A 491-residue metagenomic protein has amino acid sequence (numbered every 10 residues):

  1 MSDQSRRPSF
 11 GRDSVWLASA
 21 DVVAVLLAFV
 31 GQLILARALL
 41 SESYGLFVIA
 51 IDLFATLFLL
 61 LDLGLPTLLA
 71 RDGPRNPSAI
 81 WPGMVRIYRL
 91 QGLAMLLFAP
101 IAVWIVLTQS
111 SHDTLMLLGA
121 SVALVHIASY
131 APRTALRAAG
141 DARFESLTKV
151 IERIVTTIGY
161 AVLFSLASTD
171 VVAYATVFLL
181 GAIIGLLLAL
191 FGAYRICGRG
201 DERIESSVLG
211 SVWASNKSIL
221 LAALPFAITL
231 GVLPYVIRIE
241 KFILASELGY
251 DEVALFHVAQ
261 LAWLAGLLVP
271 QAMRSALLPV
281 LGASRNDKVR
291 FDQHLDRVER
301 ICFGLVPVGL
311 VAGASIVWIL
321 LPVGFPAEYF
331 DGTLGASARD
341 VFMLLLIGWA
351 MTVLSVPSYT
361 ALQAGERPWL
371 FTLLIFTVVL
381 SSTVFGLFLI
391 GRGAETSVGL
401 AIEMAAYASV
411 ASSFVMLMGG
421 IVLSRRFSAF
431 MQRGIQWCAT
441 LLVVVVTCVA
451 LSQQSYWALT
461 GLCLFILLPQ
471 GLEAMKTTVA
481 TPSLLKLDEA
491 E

Functional and structural regions predicted by a protein language model:
M1-L27, G192-A193, S206-T229, D292 (+5 more regions): N-terminal membrane topogenesis motif
S9-P66, A99, V122, T157 (+4 more regions): Signature of the first transmembrane helix
R12-V25, A50, A55, L59-S110 (+3 more regions): Membrane-water interface segments that mark the loop-to-transmembrane alpha-helix transition
A24-A28, Q32, A50-A70, L118-R137 (+10 more regions): Short runs within selected transmembrane alpha-helices of multi-pass transporters and secretion channels
L69, T134-A138, A142, V162-A167 (+5 more regions): C-terminal transmembrane helix end/exit motif
D72-I87, S218, L255-F376: Specific pore-lining/lateral-gate transmembrane helices of multi-pass inner-membrane transport and insertion machines
Y88-G231, R238, L459-F465: Hydrophobic transmembrane helix module of multi-pass membrane transport proteins
A94-T114, V308-G332, G386-E395: Short membrane-interface helical motifs at transmembrane helix boundaries in multi-pass membrane transporters
